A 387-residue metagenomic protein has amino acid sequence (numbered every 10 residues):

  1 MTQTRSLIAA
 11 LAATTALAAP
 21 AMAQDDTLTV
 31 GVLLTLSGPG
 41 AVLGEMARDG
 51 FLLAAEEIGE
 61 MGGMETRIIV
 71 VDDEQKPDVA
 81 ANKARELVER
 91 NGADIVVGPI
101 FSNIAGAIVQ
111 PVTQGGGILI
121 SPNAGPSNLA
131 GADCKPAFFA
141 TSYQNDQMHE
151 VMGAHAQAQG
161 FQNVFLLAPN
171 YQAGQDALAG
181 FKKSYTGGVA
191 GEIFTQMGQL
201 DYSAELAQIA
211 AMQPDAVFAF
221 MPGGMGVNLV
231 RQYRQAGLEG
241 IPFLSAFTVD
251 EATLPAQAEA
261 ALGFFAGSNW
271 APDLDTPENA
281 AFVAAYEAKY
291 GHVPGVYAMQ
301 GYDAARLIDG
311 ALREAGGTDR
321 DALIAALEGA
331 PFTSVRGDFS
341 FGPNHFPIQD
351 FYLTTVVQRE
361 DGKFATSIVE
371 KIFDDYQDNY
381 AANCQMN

Functional and structural regions predicted by a protein language model:
A19-A23: Sec/Tat signal peptide C-region and signal peptidase I cleavage site
L28-G50, I58, V71-D78, I100-N103 (+3 more regions): Extracytoplasmic "Venus flytrap"
V42-D49, E57-L129, T141, T195-Y202 (+1 more regions): Beta-alpha junction/loop-to-helix N-cap segments that form part of ligand/metal-binding clefts
D73, I120, A124-A130, M197-G198 (+2 more regions): Venus flytrap/periplasmic-binding-protein-like
N82, S127-A130, K135-A236, W270-A281: Extracellular/periplasmic Venus flytrap/periplasmic-binding protein
L87, N91-I100, I120-P122, F165-A168 (+4 more regions): Periplasmic-binding protein-like
V230-Y302, R313-G316, V356, T366-N387: Extracellular/periplasmic periplasmic-binding protein-like sensory domains
A288-A298, D309-S367, N379: Segments of small-molecule ligand-sensing domains
